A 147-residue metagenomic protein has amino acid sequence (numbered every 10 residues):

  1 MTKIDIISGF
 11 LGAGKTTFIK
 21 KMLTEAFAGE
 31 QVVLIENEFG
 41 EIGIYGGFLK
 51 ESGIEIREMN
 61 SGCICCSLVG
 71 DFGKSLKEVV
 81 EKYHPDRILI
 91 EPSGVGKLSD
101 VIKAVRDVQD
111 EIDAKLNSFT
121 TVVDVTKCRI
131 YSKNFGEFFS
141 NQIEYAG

Functional and structural regions predicted by a protein language model:
T2-S8, A13, T17-S132: Nucleotide-state-sensitive switch-loop elements of NTP-binding domains
F119, G136-G147: Contiguous mid-protein beta-loop-alpha structural module that forms a pocket-lining wall or clamp of enzyme active
